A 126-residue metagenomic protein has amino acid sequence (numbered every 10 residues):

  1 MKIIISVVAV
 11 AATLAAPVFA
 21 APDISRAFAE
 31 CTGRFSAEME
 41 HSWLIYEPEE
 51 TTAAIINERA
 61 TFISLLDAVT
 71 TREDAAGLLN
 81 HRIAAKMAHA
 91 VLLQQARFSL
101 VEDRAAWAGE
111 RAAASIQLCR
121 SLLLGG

Functional and structural regions predicted by a protein language model:
M1-A9: Sec-dependent signal peptide recognition, specifically the positively charged N-region followed immediately by
I3, E50, W107: Conserved aromatic-histidine-acidic binding/catalytic patches
V10, A15-P17: N-terminal signal peptide c-region/cleavage motif recognized by signal peptidases
A15, E49-E50, N80: Residue-level signal for alpha-helical context at structural boundaries
A16, A27-F28, S115: Generic hydrophobic secondary-structure packing signal
V18-I24, W107-A112: Secretory-pathway extracellular proteins and peptide precursors enriched for disulfide-bonded cysteines
A21-D74: Short N-proximal segments of mature Sec-exported proteins
N57-G126: Compact alpha-helical subdomains of small soluble proteins
